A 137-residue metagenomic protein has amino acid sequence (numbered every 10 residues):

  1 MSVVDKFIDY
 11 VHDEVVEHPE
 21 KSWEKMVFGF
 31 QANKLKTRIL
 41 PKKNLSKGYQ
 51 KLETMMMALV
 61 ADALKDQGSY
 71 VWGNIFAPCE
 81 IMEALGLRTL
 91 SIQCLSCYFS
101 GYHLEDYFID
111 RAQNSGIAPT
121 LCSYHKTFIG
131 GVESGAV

Functional and structural regions predicted by a protein language model:
M1-V137: An N-terminal assembly and electron-transfer interface module characteristic of large anaerobic redox and radical
